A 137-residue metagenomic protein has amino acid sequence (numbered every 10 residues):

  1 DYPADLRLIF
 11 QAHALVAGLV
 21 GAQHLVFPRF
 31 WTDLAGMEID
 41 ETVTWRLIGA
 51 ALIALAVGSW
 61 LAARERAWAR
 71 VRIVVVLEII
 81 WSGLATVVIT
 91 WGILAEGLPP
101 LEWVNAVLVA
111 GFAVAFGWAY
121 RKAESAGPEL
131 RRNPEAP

Functional and structural regions predicted by a protein language model:
D1-V16: Cytosolic juxtamembrane helix and N-cap/initiation of the first transmembrane helix
L15-L25, E41-R64, V76-V87: Core segments of alpha-helical transmembrane spans in multipass integral membrane proteins
P28-I39, G92-L98: Membrane-interface helix termini and inter-helical loops of multi-pass transporters
S59-V71, I93-L94: Juxtamembrane helix-break-helix junctions at the cytosolic face of small multi-pass alpha-helical membrane proteins
L84-T90, V109-G117: Hydrophobic core of alpha-helical transmembrane segments in multi-pass integral membrane proteins
V87-V104, R121: Membrane-helix boundary connector in multi-pass membrane proteins
G111-L130: Membrane-water interface at the C-terminal end of transmembrane alpha helices
R131-P137: Short, intrinsically disordered terminal tails adjacent to the first/last structured region
